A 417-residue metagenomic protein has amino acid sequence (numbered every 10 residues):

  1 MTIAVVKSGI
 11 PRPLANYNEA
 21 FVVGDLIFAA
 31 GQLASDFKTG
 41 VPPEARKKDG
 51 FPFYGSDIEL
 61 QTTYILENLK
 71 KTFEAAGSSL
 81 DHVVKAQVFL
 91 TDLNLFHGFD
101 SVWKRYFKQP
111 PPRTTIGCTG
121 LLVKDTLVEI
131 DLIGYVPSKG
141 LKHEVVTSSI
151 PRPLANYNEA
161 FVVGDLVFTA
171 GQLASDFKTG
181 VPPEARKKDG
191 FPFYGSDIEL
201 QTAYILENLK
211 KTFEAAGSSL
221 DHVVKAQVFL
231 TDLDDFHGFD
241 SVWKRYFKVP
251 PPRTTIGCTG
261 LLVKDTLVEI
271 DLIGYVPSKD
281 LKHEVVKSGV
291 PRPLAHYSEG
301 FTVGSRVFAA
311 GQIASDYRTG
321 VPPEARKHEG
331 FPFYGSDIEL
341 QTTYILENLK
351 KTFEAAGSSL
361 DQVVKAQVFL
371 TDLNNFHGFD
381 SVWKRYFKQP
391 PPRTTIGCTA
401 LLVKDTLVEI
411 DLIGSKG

Functional and structural regions predicted by a protein language model:
M1-E67, K71-V84, F89-E207, K211-V224 (+3 more regions): N-terminal presequence-like segments and the immediate start of the first folded domain
